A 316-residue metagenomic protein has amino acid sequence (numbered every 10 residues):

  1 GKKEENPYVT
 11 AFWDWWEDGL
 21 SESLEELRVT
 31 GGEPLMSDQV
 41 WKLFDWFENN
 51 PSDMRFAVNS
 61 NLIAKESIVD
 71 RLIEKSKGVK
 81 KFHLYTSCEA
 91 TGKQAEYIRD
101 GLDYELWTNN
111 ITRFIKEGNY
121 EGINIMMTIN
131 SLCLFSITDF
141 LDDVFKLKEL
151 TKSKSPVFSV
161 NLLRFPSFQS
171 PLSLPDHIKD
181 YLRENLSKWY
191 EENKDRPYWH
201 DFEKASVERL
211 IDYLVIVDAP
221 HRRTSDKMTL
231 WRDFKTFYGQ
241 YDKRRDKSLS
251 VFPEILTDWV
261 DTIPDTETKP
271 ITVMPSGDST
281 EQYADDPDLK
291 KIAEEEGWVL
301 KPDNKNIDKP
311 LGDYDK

Functional and structural regions predicted by a protein language model:
G1-T10, E22-S37, N50-I68, S76-N109 (+2 more regions): Core AdoMet radical
D14-L20, F44-N49, L72-K77: Leucine-rich repeat
W15-W16, L43, I68-L72, D103-F114 (+1 more regions): A general structural detector for well-ordered alpha-helical segments in enzyme core domains, enriched
V40: Conserved AMP-binding
L72-K80, I115, K148: Acidic (Asp/Glu)-rich catalytic clusters
I129-F135, K152-L186, H200-I211: Flexible glycine/acidic-rich beta-alpha junction loops that bind and position SAM and/or redox cofactors in anaerobic
S131-L147: Catalytic cores of alpha/beta
E191-K316: Radical SAM enzyme core and accessory elements
